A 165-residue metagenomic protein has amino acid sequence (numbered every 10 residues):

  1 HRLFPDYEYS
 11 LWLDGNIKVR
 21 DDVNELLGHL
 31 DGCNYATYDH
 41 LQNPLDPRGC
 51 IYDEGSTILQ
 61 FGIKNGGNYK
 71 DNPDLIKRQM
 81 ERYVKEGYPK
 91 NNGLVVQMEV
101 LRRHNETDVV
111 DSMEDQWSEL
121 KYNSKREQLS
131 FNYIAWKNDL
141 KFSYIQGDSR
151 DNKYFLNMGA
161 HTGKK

Functional and structural regions predicted by a protein language model:
H1-K165: Glycosyltransferase catalytic domains, chiefly GT-A lineage
